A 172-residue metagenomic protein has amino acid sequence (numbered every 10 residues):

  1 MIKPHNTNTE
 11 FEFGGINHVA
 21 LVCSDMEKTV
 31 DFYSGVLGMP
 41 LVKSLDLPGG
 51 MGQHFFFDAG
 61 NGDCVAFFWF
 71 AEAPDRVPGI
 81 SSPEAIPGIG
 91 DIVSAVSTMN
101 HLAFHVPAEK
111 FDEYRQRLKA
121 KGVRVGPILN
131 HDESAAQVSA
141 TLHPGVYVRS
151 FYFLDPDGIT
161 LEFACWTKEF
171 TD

Functional and structural regions predicted by a protein language model:
M1-E27, N100-L102, V106, W166-D172: N-terminal beta-strand motif that seeds the catalytic metal site of vicinal oxygen chelate
I2, M26-E27, E84-P156: Vicinal oxygen chelate
V22-D75: Core segments of cupin and vicinal oxygen chelate
L47-P48, H131-E133, T167: Conserved beta-strand edge residues that scaffold enzyme active sites
D58, I80-P87: Active-site-adjacent scaffolding segments
R76-S81, D172: A short, polar/proline- and glycine-enriched secondary-structure boundary/capping micro-motif
I159: Conserved Rossmann-like nucleotide-cofactor binding loop
